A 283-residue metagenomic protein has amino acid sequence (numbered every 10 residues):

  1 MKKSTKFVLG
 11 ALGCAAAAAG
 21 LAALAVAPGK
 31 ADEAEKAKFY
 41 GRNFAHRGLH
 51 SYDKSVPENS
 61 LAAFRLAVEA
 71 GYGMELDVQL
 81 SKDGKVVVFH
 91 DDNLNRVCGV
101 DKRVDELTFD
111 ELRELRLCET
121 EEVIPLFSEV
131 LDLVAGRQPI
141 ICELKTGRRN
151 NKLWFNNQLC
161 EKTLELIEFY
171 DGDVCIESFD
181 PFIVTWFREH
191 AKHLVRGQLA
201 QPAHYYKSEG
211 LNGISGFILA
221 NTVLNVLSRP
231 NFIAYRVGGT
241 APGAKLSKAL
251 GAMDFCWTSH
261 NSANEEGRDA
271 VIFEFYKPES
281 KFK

Functional and structural regions predicted by a protein language model:
K2-K283: Phosphate-group recognition and catalysis centered on beta-loop-alpha active-site segments
